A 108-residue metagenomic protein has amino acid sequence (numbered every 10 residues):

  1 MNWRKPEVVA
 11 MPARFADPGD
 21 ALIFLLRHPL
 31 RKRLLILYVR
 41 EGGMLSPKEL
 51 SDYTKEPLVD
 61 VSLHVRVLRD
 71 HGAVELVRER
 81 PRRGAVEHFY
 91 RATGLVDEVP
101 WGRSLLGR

Functional and structural regions predicted by a protein language model:
R4-R33: Short alpha-helical segments that sit at the start of domains
I23, P81-R108: Conserved segment of winged-helix/HTH DNA-binding domains
P29, E41-S46: Short capping segments at the starts of secondary-structure elements
R33, L37-E41: Short amphipathic alpha-helical elements of helix-turn-helix/winged-helix folds
E49-Y53: A short acidic, leucine-rich amphipathic alpha-helix
V65-R66: Short, hydrophobic-biased segments on the C-terminal half of alpha helices that form "recognition helices"
G72: Glycine-centered, phosphate/nucleic-acid-interacting loop/turn motifs that mediate DNA/RNA or nucleotide
